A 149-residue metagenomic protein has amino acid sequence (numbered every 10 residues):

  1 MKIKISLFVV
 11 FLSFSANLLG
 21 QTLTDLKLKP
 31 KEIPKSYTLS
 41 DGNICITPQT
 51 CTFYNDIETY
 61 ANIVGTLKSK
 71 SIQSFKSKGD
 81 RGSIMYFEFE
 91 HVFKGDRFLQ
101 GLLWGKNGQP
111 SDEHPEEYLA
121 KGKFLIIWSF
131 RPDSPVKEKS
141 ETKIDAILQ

Functional and structural regions predicted by a protein language model:
M1-K2: N-terminal secretory signal peptides that target proteins for export/translocation
I5-F14: Sec-dependent N-terminal signal peptides
V9-V10, V64, V92, V136: Extended aliphatic helical segments
A16-G20: Sec/Tat signal peptide C-region and signal peptidase I cleavage site
Q21-I33, I72-E90, D96-Q149: A short, solvent-exposed beta-edge/loop patch
K35-D80: Secretory pathway targeting signatures of secreted, lumenal, and periplasmic proteins
